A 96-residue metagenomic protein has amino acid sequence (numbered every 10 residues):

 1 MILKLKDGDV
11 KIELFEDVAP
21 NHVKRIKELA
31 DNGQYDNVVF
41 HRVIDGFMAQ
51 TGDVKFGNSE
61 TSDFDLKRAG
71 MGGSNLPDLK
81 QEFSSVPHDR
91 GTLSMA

Functional and structural regions predicted by a protein language model:
M1-A96: Cyclophilin-like peptidyl-prolyl cis-trans isomerases
